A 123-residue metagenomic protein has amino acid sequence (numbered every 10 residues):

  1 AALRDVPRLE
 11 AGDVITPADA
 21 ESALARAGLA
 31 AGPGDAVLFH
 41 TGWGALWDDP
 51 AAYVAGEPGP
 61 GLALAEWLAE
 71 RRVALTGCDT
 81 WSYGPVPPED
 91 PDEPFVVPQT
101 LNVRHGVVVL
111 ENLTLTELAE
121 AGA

Functional and structural regions predicted by a protein language model:
A1-A123: Active-/binding-site microenvironments in catalytic and ligand-binding cores
